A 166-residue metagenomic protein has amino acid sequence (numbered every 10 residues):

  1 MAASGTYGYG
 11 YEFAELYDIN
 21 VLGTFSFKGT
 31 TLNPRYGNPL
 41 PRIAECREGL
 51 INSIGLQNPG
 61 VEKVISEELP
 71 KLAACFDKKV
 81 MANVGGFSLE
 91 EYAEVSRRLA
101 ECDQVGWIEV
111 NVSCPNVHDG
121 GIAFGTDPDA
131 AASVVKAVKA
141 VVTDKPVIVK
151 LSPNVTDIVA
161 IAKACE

Functional and structural regions predicted by a protein language model:
M1-V80, G85-F87: N-terminal capping/small domains of soluble enzymes
L89-E166: Alpha/beta enzyme core
